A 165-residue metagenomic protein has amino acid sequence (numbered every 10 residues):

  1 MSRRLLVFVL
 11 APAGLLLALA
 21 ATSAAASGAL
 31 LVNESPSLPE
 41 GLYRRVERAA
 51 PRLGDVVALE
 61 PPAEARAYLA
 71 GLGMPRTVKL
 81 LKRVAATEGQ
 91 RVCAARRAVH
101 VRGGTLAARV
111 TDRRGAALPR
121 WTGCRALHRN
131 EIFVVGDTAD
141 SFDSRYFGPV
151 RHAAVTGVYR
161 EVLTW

Functional and structural regions predicted by a protein language model:
S2-F8, P12-L19, S23-W165: Soluble "head" domains of membrane/secretory-pathway proteins
